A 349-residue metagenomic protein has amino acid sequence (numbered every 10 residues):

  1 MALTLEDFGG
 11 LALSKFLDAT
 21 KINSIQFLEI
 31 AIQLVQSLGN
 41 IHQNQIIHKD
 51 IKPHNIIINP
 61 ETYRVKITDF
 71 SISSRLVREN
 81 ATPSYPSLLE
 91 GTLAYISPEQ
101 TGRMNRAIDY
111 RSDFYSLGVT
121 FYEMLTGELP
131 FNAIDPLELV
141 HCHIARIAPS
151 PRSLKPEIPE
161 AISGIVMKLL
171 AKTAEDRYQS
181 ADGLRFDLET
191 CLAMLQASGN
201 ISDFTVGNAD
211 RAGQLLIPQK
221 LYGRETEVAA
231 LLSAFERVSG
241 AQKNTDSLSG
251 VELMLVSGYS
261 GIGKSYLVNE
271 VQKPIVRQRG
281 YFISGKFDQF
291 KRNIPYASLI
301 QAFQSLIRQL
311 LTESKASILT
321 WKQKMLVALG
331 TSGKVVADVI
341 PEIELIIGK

Functional and structural regions predicted by a protein language model:
A2-A12: Conserved short submotifs of the Hanks-type protein kinase catalytic core that shape the nucleotide-binding pocket
A12-I22: AlphaC helix of the protein kinase catalytic domain
I30-A31: Activation segment signature within eukaryotic-like protein kinase domains
Q36-I46: Protein kinase catalytic-loop region centered on the HRD/HxD motif
T92-A197: C-terminal lobe helix-coil module of Hanks-type protein kinase domains
I262-N293: P-loop NTPase Walker A phosphate-binding motif
A297-K349: Conserved Walker-type P-loop NTP-binding/catalytic site
